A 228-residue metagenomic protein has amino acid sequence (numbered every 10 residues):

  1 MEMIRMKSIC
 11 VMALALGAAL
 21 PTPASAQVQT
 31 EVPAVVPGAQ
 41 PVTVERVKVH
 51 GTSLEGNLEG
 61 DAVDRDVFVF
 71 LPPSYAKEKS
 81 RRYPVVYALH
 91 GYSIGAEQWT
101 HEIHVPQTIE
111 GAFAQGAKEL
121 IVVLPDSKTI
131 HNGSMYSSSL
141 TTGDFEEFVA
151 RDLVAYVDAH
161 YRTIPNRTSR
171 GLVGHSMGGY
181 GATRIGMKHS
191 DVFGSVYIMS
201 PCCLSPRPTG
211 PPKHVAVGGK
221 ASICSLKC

Functional and structural regions predicted by a protein language model:
E2-M12: Bacterial N-terminal signal peptides that target proteins for export
C10-P21: Bacterial N-terminal signal peptides
A24-C228: Non-catalytic cap/lid and distal C-terminal segments of serine-dependent acyl enzymes
